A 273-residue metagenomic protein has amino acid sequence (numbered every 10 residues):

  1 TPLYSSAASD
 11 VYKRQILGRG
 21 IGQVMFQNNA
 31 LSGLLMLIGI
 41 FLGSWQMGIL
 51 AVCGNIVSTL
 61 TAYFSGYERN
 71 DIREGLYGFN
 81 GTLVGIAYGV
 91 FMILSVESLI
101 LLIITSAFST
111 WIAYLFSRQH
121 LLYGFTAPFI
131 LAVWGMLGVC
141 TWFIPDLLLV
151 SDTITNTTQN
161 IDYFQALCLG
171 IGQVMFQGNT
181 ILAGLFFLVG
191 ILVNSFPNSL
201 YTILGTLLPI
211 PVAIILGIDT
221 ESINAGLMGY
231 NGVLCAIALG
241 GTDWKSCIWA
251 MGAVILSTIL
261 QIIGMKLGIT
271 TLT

Functional and structural regions predicted by a protein language model:
T1-A8, Y12: Single conserved hydrophobic/aromatic residue that forms the stacking wall/gate of nucleotide- or nucleobase-binding
D10-F26, Q165-G172: Cytosolic juxtamembrane amphipathic/interface segments immediately preceding and feeding into a transmembrane helix
N29-N55, T180-E221: Membrane-helix boundary elements
L35-F41, L83-F91, L185-G190, A213 (+2 more regions): Generic transmembrane alpha-helix signature in multi-pass membrane proteins, especially transporters/channels
L42-C53, M92-I104, Q173-N179, E221-G229: Structural signature of hydrophobic alpha-helical transmembrane segments
M47, A51, N55-Y67, G85-I86 (+10 more regions): Transmembrane alpha-helical segments of multi-pass membrane transport proteins and ion-pumping complexes
L99-I100, H120-P128, A225-Y230, M251 (+1 more regions): Loop-to-transmembrane alpha-helix initiation sites
F125-T180: Long hydrophobic alpha-helical segments that form multi-pass transmembrane helix bundles in integral membrane proteins
